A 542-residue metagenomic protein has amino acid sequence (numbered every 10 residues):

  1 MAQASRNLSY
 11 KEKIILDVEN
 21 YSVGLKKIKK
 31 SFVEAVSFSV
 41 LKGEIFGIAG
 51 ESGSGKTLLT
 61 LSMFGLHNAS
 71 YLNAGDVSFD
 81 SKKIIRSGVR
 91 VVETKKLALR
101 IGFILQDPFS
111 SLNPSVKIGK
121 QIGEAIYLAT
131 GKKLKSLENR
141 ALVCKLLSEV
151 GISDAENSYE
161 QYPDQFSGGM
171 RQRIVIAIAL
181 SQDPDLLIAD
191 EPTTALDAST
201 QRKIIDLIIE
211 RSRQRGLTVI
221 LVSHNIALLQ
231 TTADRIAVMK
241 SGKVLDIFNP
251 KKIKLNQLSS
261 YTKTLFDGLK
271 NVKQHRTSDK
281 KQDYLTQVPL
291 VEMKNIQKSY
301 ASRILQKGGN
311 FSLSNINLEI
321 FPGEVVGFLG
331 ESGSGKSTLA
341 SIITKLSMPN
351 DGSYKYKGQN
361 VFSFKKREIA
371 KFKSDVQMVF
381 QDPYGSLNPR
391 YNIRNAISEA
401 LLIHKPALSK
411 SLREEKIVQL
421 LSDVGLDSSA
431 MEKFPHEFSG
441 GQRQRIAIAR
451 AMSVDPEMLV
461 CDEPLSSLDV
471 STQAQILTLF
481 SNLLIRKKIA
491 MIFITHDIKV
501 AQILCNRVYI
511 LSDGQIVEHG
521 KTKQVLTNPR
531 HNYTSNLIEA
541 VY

Functional and structural regions predicted by a protein language model:
A49-E51, L329-E331: The feature captures the beta-strand-to-loop junction immediately N-terminal to the Walker
F64, T344: Helix-to-loop junction immediately C-terminal to a conserved catalytic motif
L72-R86, G352-N360, F372: Conserved ABC transporter NBD signature motif
L137-N157, S411-S429: Conserved ABC ATPase "signature" region
D164, Q182, V454: Conserved signature/switch motifs of ABC ATPase nucleotide-binding domains
I247-F248, I516-G520: ABC ATPase "signature
